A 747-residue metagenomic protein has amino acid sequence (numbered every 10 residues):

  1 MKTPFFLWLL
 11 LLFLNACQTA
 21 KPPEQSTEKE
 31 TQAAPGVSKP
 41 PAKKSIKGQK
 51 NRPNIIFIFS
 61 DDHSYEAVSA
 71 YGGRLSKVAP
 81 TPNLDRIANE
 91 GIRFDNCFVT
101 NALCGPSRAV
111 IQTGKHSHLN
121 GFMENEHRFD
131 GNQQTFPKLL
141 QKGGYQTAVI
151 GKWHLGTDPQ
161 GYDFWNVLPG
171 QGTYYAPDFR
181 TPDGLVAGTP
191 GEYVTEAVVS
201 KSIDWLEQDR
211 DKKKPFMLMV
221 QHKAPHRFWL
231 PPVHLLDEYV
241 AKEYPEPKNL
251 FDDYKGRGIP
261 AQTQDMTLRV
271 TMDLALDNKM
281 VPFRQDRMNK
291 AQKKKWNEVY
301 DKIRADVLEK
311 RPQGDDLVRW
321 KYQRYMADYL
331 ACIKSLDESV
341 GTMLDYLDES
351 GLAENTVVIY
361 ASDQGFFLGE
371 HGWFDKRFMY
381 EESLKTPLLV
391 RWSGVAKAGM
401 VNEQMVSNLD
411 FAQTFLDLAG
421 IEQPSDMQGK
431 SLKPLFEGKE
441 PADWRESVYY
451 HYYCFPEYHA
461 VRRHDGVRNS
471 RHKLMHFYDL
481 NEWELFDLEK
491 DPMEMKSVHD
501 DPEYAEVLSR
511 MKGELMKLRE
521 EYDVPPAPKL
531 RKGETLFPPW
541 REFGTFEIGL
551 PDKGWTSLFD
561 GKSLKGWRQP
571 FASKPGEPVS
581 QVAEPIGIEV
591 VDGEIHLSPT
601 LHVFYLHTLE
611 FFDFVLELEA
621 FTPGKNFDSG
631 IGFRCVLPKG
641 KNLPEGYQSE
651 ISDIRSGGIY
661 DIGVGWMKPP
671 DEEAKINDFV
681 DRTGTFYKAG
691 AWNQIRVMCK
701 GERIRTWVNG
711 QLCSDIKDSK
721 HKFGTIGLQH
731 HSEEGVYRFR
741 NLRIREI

Functional and structural regions predicted by a protein language model:
K2, C17-Y478, E482-W483, P492-G513 (+3 more regions): Formylglycine-dependent sulfatase
L7-N15: Bacterial N-terminal signal peptides
W8, A88-G91, G161, T173 (+7 more regions): A short, polar/charged loop/turn motif at coil->beta-strand junctions and beta-hairpin connectors
N89, P182, E338, L488-K490 (+3 more regions): Short, ordered coil/turn segments that flank beta-strands lining enzyme active or ligand-binding pockets
L418, L435, L488-E489, M698 (+1 more regions): Conserved catalytic core of Hanks-type protein kinase domains
L488-K496, H721-G724: Short helix/strand-capping connector loops at secondary-structure junctions
R531-E534, E733-E734: A short, acidic, flexible beta-alpha connecting loop/helix-capping segment that sits on the rim of active
E542-I747: Carbohydrate-interacting regions of secretory-pathway proteins
